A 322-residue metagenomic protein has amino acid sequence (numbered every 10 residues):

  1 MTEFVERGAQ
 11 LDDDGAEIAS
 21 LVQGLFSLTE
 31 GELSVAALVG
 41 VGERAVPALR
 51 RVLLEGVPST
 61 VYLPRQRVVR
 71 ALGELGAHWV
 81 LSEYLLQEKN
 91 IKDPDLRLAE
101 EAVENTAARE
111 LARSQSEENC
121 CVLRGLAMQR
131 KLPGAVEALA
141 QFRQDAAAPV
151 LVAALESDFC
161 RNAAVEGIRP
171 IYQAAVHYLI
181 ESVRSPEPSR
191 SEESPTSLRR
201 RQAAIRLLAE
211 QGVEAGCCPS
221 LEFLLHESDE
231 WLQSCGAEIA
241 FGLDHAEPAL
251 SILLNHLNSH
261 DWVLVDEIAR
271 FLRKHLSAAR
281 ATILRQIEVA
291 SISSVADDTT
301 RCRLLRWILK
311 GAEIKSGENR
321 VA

Functional and structural regions predicted by a protein language model:
M1-D12, Q23, T29-E43, R51 (+12 more regions): Structural detector for internal amphipathic alpha-helices that build alpha-solenoid repeat scaffolds
E17-L21, A48-L53, V80-L85, V122-R124 (+5 more regions): Buried hydrophobic core positions in alpha-solenoid tandem helical repeats
L86, L257-W262, E288-I292: TPR/TPR-like (Sel1-like) alpha-helical repeat modules
K89-N90: Amphipathic alpha-helical segments of tetratricopeptide repeats
S185-P188: Short, solvent-exposed loop/edge segments of extracellular or virion-exposed proteins
P248: Substrate-recognition/specificity elements adjacent to catalytic centers across diverse enzyme folds
S316-A322: Long, low-complexity, intrinsically disordered segments
